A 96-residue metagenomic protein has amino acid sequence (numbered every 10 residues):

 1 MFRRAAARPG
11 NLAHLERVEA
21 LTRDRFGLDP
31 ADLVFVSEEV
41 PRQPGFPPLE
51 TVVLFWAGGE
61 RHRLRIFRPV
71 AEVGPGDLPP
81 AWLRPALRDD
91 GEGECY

Functional and structural regions predicted by a protein language model:
M1-Y96: Long, low-complexity, compositionally biased intrinsically disordered regions
